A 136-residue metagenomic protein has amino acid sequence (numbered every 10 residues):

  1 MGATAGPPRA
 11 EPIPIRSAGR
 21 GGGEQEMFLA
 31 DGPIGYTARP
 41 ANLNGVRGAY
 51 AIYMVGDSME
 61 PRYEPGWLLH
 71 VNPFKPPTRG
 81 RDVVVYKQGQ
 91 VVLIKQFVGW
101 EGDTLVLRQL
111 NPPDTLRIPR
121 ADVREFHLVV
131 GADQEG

Functional and structural regions predicted by a protein language model:
M1-P65, A132-G136: Short, positionally conserved secondary-structure boundary motifs
A10-I13, L69, V92-K95, R124-H127: Small-residue-enriched segments and motifs
I15, L105-L107, V129: Hydrophobic beta-strand residues in large extracellular and virion-surface proteins
Q25-M27, N42-P119: Feature for secretory/organellar precursors and membrane-associated catalytic proteins
N111-G136: Amphipathic alpha-helical interface segments
